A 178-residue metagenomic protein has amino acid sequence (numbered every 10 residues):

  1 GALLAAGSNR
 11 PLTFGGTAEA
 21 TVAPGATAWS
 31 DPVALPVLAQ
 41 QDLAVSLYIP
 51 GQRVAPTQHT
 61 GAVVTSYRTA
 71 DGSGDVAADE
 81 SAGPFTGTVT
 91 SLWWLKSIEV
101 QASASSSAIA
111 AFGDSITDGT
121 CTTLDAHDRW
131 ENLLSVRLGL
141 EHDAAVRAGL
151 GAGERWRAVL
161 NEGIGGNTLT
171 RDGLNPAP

Functional and structural regions predicted by a protein language model:
G1-F112, T117-D125, R147, G151: N-terminal secretory targeting modules
D114, T120-P178: Catalytic cores of extracellular degradative/oxidative enzymes
